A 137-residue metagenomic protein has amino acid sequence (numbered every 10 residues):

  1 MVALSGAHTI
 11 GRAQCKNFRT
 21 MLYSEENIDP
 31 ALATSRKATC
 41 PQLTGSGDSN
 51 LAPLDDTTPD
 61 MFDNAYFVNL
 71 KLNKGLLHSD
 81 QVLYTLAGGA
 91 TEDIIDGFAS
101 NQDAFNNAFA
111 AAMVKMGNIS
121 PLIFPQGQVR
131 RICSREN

Functional and structural regions predicted by a protein language model:
M1-N137: Catalytic cores of secreted/periplasmic or lumenal enzymes
